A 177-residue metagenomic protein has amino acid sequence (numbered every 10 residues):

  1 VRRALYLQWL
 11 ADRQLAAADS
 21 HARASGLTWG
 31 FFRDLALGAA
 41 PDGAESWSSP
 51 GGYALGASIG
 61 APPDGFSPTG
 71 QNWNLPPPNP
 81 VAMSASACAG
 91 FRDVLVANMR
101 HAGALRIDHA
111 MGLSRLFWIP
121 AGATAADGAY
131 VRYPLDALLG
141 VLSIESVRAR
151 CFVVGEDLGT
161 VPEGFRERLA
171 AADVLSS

Functional and structural regions predicted by a protein language model:
V1-A16, G38-S177: Alpha-amylase-like alpha-glycosidases and glucanotransferases acting on alpha-linked glucans and related
Q8-A24, T28-G30: Active-site pocket-lining segments that scaffold enzyme catalytic pockets across diverse folds
D34: Ligand-binding beta-strand-loop-alpha-helix segment within the catalytic cores of soluble metabolic enzymes
